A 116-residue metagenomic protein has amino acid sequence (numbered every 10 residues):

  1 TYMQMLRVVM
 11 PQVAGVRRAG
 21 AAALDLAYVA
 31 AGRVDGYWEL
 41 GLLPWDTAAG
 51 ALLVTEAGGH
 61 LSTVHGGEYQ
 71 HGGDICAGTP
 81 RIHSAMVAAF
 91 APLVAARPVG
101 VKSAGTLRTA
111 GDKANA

Functional and structural regions predicted by a protein language model:
T1-A116: An extended, acidic
